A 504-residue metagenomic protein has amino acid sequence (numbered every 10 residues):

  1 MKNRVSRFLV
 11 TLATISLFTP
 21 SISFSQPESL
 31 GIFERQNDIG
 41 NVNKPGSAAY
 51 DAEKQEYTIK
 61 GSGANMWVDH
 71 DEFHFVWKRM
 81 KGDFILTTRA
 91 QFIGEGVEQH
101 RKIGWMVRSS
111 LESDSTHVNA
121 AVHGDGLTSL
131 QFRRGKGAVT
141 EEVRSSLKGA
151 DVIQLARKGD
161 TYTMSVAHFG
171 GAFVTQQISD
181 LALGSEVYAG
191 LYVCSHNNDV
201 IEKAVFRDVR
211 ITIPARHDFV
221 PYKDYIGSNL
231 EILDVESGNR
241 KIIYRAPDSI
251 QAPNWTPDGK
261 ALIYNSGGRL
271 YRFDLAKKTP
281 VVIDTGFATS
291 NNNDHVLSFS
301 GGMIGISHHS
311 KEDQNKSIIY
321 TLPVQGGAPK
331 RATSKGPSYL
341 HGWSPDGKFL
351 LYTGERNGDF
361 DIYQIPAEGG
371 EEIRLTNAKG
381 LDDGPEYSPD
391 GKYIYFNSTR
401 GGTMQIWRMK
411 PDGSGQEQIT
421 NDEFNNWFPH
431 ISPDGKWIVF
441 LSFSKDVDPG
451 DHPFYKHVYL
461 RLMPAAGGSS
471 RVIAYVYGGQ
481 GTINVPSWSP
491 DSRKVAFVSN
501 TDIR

Functional and structural regions predicted by a protein language model:
K2, G96-V97, T163, M303 (+1 more regions): Short amphipathic alpha-helical segments with coiled-coil-like heptad repeat character
K2-V10: Bacterial N-terminal signal peptides that target proteins for export
R4, I22-S23, S165-F169, F206 (+2 more regions): Composition- and surface-driven signal marking solvent-exposed, interaction-prone regions in large proteins
V10-S21: Bacterial N-terminal signal peptides
T11, K44-P45, L351, Y395: Short hydrophobic "helix-edge" motifs at membrane interfaces and signal-peptide entry regions
S16, Y50, W77-R79, G96 (+11 more regions): Sterically constrained small-residue positions within well-ordered secondary structures of folded domains
Q26-D218: Extracellular glycan-recognition regions
A215-R504: Sequence signature of WD/YWTD-type beta-propeller architectures
